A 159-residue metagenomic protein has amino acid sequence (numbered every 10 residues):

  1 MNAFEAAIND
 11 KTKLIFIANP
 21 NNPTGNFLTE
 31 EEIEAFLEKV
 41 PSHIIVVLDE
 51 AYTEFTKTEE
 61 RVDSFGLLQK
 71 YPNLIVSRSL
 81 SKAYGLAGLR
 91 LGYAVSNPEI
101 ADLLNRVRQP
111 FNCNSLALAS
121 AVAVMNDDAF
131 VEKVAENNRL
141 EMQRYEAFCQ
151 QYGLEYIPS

Functional and structural regions predicted by a protein language model:
M1-D10, P23-V46, Y52-A83: Active-site pre-lysine segment of PLP-dependent enzymes
M1-N2, Y156-S159: Proteins with a high burden of low-complexity, intrinsically disordered sequence enriched in S/T/G/P/A and R, requiring
K13: Conserved acidic residues
F16-A18, R78: Short beta-strand segments
I17, L48-D49: Hydrophobic residues in beta-strands of the RecA-like P-loop NTPase core, especially within AAA+ ATPase
N19-N22, N112-N114: Amphipathic alpha-helical repeat scaffolds
E38, L68, F148, I157-P158: A generic structural signal for short, solvent-exposed coil/turn residues that cap or connect secondary-structure
N73-I157: PLP-dependent aminotransferase class I/II
